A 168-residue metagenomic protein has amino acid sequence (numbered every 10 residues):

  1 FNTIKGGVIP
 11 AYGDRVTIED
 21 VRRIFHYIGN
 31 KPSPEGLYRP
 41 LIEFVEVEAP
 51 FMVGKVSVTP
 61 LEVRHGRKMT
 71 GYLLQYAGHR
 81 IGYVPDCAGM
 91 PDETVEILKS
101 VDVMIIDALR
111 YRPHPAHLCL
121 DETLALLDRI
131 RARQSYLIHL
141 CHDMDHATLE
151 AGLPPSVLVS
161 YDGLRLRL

Functional and structural regions predicted by a protein language model:
F1-V84, E93, E150-L168: Binuclear metal-dependent hydrolase catalytic cores
V16, V63, A88, L140-D143: Short, surface-exposed acidic/glycine-rich loop or hinge patches that mediate macromolecular interfaces
E48, P91-L168: Binuclear metal-ion centers of metallo-dependent hydrolases, dominated by the metallo-beta-lactamase
P60-L61, Y83-D86, I106, L137-I138: Thr-Gly-centered strand-to-loop micro-motif
